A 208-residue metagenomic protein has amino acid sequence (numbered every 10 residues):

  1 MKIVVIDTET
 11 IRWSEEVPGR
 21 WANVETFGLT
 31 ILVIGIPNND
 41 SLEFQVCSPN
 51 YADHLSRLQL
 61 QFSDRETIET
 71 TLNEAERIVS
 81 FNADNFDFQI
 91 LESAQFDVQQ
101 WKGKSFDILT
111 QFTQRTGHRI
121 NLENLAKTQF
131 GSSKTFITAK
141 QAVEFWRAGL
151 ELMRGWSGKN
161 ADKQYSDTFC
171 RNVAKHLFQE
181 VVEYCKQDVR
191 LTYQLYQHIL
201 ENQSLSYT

Functional and structural regions predicted by a protein language model:
M1-K2, E74-R77, H176: Short coil/turn segments at beta-strand junctions that form active-site/ligand-binding loops
M1-T71: Conserved RNase H-like, two-metal-ion catalytic cores of nucleic-acid enzymes
D7-E9, D107, D188: Acidic active-site catalytic centers that drive phospho-/nucleotidyl reactions and related ester hydrolyses
A22, R77, F81, F112 (+1 more regions): Short, charged/polar micro-motifs that form catalytic or ligand-binding hotspots
S41-K127: Conserved DEDDh/DEDDy metal-dependent 3′-5′ exonuclease domain
F130-T208: Acidic, Mg2+-coordinating catalytic module of metal-dependent nucleases/exonucleases that use a two-metal-ion mechanism
